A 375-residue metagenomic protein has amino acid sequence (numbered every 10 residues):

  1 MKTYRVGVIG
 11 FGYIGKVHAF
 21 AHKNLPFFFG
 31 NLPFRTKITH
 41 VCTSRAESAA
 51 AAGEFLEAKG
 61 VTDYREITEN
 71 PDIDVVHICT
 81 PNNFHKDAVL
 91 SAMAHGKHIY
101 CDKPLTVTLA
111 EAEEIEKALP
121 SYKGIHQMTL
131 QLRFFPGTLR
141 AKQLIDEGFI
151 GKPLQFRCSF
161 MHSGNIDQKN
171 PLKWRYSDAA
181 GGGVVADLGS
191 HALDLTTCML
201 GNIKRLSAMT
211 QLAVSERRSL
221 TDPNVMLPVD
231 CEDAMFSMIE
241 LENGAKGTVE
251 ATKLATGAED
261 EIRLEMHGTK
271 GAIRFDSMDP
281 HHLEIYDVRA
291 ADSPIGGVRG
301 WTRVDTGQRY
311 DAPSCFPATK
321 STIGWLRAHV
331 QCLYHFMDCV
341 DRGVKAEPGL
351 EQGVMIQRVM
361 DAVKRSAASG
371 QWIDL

Functional and structural regions predicted by a protein language model:
M1-L56: N-terminal Rossmann-like dinucleotide-binding module
R35-K37, C339-I356: Glycine- and charged-residue-rich phosphate/anionic-cofactor binding loop of Rossmann-like
T36-I38, I73, P153, I203: Core-facing hydrophobic residues within beta-strands of well-ordered domains
A58-D63: Conserved SAM-binding strand-loop segment of SAM-dependent methyltransferases
V75, P81-R133, G148: Beta-strand-loop-alpha-helix segment that lines the small-molecule cofactor/substrate pocket of alpha/beta enzymes
G124-I125, L132-D230, L283, G370: Predominantly a Rossmann-like dinucleotide-binding segment in NAD(P)-dependent oxidoreductases
S190, E250-E259: Glycine-rich phosphate/pyrophosphate-binding beta-alpha loops
R205, S219-L241, K270-E347, L375: C-terminal glycine/acidic-rich active-site capping loop/insertion
